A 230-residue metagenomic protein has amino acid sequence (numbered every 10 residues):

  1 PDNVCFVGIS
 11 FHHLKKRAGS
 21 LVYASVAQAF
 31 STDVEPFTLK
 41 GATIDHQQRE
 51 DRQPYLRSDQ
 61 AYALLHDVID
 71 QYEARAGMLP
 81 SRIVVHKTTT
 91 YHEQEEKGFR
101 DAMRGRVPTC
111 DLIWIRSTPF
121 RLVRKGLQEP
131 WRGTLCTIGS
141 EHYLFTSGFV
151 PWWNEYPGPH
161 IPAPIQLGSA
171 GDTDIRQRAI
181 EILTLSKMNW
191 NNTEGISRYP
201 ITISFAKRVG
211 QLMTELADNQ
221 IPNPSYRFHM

Functional and structural regions predicted by a protein language model:
P1-M230: Long, contiguous domain-sized segments
